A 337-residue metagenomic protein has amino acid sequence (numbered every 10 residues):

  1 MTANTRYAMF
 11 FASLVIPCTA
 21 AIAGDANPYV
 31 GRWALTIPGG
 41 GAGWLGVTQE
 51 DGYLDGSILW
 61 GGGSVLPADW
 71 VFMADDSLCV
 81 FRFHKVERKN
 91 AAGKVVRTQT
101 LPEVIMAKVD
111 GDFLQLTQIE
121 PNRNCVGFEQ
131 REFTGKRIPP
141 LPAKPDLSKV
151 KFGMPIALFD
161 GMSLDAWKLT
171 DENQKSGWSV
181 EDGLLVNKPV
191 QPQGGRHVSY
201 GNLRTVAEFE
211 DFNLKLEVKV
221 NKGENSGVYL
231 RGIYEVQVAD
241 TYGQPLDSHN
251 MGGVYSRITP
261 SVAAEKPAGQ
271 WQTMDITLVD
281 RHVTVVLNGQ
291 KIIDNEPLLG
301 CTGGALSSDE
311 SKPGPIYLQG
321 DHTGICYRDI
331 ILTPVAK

Functional and structural regions predicted by a protein language model:
M1-R6: N-terminal secretory signal peptides that target proteins for export/translocation
A8-T19: Bacterial N-terminal signal peptides
G24-K337: Carbohydrate-interacting regions of secretory-pathway proteins
